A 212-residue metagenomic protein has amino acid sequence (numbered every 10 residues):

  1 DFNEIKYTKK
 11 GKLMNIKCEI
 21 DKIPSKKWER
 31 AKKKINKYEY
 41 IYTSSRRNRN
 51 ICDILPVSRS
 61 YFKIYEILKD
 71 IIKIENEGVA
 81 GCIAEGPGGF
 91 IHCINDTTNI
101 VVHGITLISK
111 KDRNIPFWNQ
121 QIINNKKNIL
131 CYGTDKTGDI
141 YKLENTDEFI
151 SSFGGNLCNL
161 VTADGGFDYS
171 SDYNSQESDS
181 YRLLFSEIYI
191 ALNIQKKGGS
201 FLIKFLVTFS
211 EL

Functional and structural regions predicted by a protein language model:
D1-F153: Intrinsically disordered, low-complexity glycine/charged-rich regulatory or linker segments that flank or connect
T43-N48, A163-Q176: Gly-rich Lys/Arg/Thr-decorated short loops/hinges at beta-loop-alpha junctions or inter-strand turns that position
S58, F62-Y65, G88, H92 (+2 more regions): Amphipathic alpha-helical interface elements that mediate macromolecular binding in regulatory proteins
I72, G88, T98, Y169 (+1 more regions): Eukaryotic basic, amphipathic alpha-helical target segments in cytosolic regions
G81-G86, S152-S171: Conserved proline-anchored active-site loop of SAM-dependent methyltransferases that bridges a beta-strand
E85-G88, L107-K110, G166, S200 (+1 more regions): An acidic- and aromatic-residue-enriched active-site/binding cleft used to recognize and process polar
N174-L212: Conserved Class I SAM-dependent methyltransferase catalytic core
